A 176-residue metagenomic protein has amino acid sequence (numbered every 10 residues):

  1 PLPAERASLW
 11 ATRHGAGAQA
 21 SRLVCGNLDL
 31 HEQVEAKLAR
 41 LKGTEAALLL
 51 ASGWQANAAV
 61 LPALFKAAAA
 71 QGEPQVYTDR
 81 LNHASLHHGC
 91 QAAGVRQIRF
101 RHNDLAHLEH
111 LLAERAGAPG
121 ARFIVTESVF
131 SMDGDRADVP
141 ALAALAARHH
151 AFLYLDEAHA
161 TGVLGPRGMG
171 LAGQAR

Functional and structural regions predicted by a protein language model:
A4-S52: Conserved N-terminal alpha-helix of the aminotransferase class I/II PLP-enzyme fold
A7, L86, L142: Aromatic/hydrophobic pocket-lining residues that form π-stacking "cages" and hydrophobic walls in ligand
A18, V76, Q97, L153-Y154: Hydrophobic beta-strand scaffold residues
V24-L28, A84, L105-A106, S128-D133 (+1 more regions): Short, small-residue-enriched loops and turns at beta-alpha junctions that line or gate enzyme active sites
A63-A84: Conserved PLP-anchoring active-site segment centered on the Schiff-base-forming lysine
I98, H102-L155: Active-site phosphate-binding strand-loop segment of PLP-dependent enzymes
H150, H159, M169-R176: Conserved active-site segment immediately N-terminal to the catalytic lysine that forms the internal aldimine
